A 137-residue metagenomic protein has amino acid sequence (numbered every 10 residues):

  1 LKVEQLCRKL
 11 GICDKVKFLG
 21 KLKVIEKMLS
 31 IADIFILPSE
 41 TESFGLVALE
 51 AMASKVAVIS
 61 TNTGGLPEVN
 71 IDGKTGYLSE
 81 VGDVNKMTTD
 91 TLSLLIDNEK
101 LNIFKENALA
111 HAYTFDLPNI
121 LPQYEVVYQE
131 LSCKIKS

Functional and structural regions predicted by a protein language model:
K2-G20: Nucleotide-activated donor-binding/catalytic signature segment of Leloir-type glycosyltransferases, i.e., the conserved
K21, E40: Aromatic "clamp/platform" in nucleotide-sugar-dependent glycosyltransferases that forms part of the donor/acceptor
F35-I36, I59: A short hydrophobic beta-strand element within the catalytic core of glycosyltransferases that build diverse glycans
G45-A48, L66: Short glycine/serine-rich donor-binding loops of glycosyltransferases
A57-S60, N70: Short hydrophobic beta-strand element within catalytic cores of glycosyltransferases and related nucleotide-activated
D72-G73, Y77-V84, S93-E99: Conserved acidic donor-binding segment of nucleotide-sugar-dependent glycosyltransferases
K86, S93, K100-T114, Q123-V126: A short, well-ordered alpha-helix in the C-terminal region of glycosyltransferases
L117-S137: C-terminal alpha-helical cap of glycosyltransferases
